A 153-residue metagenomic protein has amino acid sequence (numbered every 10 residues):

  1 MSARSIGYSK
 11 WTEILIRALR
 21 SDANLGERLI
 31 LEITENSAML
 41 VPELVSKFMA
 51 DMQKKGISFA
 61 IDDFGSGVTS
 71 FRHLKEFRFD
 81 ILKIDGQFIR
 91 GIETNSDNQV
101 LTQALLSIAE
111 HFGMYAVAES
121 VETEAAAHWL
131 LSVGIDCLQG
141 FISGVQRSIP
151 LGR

Functional and structural regions predicted by a protein language model:
M1-S9, R28-P42, K55-R153: EAL-family c-di-GMP phosphodiesterase catalytic domain
I14-A18: A short, hydrophobic coiled-coil helix within the histidine kinase transmitter core
S21-G26, M52-K55: Short helix-capping segments at alpha-helix termini
F48: Conserved functional hotspot residues or short segments at active or partner-binding sites across diverse domains
